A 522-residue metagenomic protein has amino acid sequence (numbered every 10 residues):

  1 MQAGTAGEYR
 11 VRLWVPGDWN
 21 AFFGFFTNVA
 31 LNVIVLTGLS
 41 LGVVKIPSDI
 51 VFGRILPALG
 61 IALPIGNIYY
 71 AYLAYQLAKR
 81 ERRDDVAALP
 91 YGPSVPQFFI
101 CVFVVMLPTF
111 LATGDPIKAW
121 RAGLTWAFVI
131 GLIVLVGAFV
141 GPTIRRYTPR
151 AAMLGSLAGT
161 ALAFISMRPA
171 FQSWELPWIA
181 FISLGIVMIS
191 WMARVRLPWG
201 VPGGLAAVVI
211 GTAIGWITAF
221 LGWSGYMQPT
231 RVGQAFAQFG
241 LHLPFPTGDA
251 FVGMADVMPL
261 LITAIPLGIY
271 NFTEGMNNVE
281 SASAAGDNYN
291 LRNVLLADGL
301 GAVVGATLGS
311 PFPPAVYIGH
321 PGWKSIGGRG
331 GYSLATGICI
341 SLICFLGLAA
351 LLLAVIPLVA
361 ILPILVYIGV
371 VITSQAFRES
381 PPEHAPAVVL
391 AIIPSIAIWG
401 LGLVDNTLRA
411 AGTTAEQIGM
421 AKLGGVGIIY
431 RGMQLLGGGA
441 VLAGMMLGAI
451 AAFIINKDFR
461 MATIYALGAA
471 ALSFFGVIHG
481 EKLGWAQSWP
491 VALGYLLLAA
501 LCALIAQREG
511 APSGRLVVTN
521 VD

Functional and structural regions predicted by a protein language model:
Q2-W14, N32-S40, H320-G322, A335-N520: Transmembrane alpha-helical segments and their short flanking loops that form helix-hairpins/helix-helix interfaces
G4-L184, G322-L334, I338-A350, A354-V355 (+4 more regions): Early transmembrane hairpin of solute transport permeases
R10-L13, I46-D49, Y72-D85, D256-R329: Membrane-embedded helical hairpins/re-entrant loop segments and their flanking transmembrane helices within multi-pass
L31, G60, F139, F181 (+13 more regions): Conserved active-site and cofactor/substrate-binding residues in soluble primary-metabolism enzymes
L41, I50-P57, P64-N67, Y72 (+7 more regions): Flexible hinge motifs at transmembrane-helix junctions and intramembrane kinks/re-entrant loops in multi-pass membrane
R54, A58, R121-T125, V129 (+13 more regions): Alpha-helical transmembrane segments of integral membrane proteins
Y75-K79, P142-R146, R150, R196 (+5 more regions): Transmembrane helix-loop junctions in multipass membrane proteins, especially transporters and channels
R82-D84, T109-A112, E175-V187, G204-G215 (+8 more regions): Juxtamembrane/interfacial segments around transmembrane helices
